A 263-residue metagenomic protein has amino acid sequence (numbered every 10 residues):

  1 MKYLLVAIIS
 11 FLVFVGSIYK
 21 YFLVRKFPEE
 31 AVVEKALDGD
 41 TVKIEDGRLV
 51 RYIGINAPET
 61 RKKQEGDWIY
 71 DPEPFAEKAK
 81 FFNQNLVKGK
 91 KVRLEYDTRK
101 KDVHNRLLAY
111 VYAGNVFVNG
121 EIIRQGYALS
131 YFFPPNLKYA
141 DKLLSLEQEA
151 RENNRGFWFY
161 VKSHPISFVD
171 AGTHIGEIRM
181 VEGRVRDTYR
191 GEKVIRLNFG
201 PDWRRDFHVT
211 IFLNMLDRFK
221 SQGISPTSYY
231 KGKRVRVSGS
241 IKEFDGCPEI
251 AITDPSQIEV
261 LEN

Functional and structural regions predicted by a protein language model:
M1-N263: Small beta-barrel nucleic-acid-binding modules, primarily SNase/OB-fold domains and secondarily Tudor-like barrels
